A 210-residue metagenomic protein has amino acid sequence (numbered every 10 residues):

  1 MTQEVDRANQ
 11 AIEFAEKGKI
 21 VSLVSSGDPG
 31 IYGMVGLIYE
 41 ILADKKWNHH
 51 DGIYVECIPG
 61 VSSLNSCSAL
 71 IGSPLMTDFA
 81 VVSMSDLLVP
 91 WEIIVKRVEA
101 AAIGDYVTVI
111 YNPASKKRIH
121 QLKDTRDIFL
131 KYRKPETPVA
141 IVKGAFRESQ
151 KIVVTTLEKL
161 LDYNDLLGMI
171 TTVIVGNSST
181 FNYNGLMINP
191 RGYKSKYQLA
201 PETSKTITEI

Functional and structural regions predicted by a protein language model:
M1-R7, V81-L88, Y193: Short, acidic/turn-prone active-site loops that include or flank metal/cofactor- and phosphate-binding residues
M1-V55, Y163, E202-I207: Class I S-adenosyl-L-methionine
T2, G27-P29, L87, G144-A145 (+1 more regions): Short, ordered loop/turn segments at secondary-structure junctions
T2-D6, P29, G33, S62 (+3 more regions): Conserved active-site and cofactor/substrate-binding residues in soluble primary-metabolism enzymes
Q10-E13, L37, S66, L70 (+2 more regions): Alpha-helical scaffold segments in soluble metabolic enzymes
I12, V55, A69-I71, V95-E99 (+2 more regions): A generic local secondary-structure boundary/capping motif
I20, I103-I210: A contiguous loop/helix-start segment that scaffolds small-molecule binding in enzyme catalytic cores
I31-G104: Class I SAM-dependent methyltransferase SAM-binding "motif I" and its flanking Rossmann-like core
